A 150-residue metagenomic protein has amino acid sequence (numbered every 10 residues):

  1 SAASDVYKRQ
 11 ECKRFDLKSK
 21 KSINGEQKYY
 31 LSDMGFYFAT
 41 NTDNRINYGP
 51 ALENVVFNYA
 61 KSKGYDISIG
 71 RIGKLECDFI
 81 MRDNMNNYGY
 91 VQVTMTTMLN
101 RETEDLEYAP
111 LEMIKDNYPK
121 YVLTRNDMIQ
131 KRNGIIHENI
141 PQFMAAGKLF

Functional and structural regions predicted by a protein language model:
S1-N87: Accessory nucleic acid-recognition modules appended to NTPase machines
A60, D78, V91, L111 (+1 more regions): Hydrophobic, well-ordered secondary-structure elements that form the walls of internal hydrophobic environments
D66, P119, G134-I136: Conserved beta-strand segments of alpha/beta enzyme cores
C77-D78, L99-R101, I129-R132: Short active-site-adjacent structural elements
N87-L99: Active-site ExK catalytic segment of metal-dependent nucleases
T96, E102-N117: Short, charged, amphipathic alpha-helix that recurs within catalytic cores of restriction-modification and other
N117-R125: Short, hydrophobic beta-strand segments that form beta-sheet elements in well-ordered domains
N126-F150: Domain-level recognition of nuclease-like catalytic cores that cleave nucleotide substrates
